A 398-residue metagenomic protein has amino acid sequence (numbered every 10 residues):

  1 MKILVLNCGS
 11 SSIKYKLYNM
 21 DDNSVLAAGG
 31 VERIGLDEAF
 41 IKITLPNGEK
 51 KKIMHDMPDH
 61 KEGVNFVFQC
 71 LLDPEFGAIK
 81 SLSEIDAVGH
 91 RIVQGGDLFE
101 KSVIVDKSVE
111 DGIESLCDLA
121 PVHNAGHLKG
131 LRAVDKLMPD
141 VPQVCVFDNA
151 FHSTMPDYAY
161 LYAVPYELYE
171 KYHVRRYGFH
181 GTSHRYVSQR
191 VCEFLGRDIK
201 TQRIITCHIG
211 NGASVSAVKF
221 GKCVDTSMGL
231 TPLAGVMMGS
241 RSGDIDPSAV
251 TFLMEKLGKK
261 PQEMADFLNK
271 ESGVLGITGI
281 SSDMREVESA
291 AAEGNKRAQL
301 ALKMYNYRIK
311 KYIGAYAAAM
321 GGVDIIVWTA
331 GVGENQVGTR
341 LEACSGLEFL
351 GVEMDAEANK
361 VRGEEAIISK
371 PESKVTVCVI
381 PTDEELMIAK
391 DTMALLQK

Functional and structural regions predicted by a protein language model:
M1-G96: N-terminal glycine/serine-rich phosphate-binding loop of ATP-dependent small-molecule kinases, especially carbohydrate
G9, H90-V93, I209, V323 (+1 more regions): Glycine-rich beta-strand-to-loop/alpha-helix junction loops that act as flexible
C70-I85, V191-D198, I313-D324: Phosphate/pyrophosphate-binding loops at sites that engage ATP/ADP/AMP, CoA/4′-phosphopantetheine, polyphosphate
L71, E75-H123, V144, F151-A159: Short beta-strand-loop/turn "lid" adjacent to the catalytic site in phosphate-handling enzymes
F151-E255: Glycine-rich phosphate-binding loop of actin/hexokinase-like ATP-binding domains
K219, D225-L257, D266, A330-V361: Catalytic phosphate/nucleotide-handling subdomain of diverse soluble enzymes
D266, G273-I277, M284-A319: Adenine-nucleotide phosphate-binding core of ATP-dependent small-molecule kinases
Q299, K303-A319, V323-D324, G333-K398: Internal helix-turn-beta structural module
